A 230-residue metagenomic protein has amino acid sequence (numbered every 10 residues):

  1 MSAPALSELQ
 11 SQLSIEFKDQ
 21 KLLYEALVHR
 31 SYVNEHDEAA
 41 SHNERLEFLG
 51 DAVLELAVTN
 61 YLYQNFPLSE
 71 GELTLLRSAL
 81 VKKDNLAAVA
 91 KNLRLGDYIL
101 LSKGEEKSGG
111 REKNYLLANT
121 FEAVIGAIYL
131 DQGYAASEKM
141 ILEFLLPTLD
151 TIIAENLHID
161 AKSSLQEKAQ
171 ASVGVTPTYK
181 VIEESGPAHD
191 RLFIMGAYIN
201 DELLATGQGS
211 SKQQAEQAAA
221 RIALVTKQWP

Functional and structural regions predicted by a protein language model:
M1-P230: Double-stranded RNA-binding/processing signature
